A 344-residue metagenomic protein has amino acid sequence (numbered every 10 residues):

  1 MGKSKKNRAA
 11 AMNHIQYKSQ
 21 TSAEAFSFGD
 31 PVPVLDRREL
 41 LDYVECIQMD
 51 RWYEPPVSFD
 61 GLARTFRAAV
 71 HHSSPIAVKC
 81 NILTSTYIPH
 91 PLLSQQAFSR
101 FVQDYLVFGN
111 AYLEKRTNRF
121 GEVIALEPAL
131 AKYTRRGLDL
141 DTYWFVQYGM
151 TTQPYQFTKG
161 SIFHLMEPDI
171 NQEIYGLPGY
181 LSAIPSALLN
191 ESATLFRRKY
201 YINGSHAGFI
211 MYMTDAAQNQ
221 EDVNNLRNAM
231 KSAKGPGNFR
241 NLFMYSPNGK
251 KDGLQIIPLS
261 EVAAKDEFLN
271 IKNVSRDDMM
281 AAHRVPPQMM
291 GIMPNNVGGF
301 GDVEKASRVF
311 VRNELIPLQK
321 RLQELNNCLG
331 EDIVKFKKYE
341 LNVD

Functional and structural regions predicted by a protein language model:
M1-Y133, I174-L177, G299, V303 (+2 more regions): Flexible, gly/proline-biased loop segments at the beginnings of proteins or at boundaries between secondary-structure
G2-R8, N13, Q147-P286, M290-F300 (+2 more regions): Extended, charged amphipathic alpha-helical segments
Y17-Q20, S99, A111, D139 (+3 more regions): Generic hydrophobic-segment detector
T21, T65, T84-T86, T117 (+6 more regions): Residue-identity detector for threonine
R116-F120, G137-L140, P247-G249: Short acidic-glycine loop/turn motifs at beta-strand connectors
I124-G137, Q156-P168: Structured surface patches comprising rigid loops and adjacent beta-strands/short helices at the edges of well-ordered
A125-P128, L140-M150: Generic recognition of long tandem-repeat/solenoid scaffolds
